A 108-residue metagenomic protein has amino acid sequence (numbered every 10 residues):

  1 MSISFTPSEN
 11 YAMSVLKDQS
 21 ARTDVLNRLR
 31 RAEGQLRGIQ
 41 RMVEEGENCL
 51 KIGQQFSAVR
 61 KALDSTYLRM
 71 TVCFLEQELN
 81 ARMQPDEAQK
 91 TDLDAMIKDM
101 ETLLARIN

Functional and structural regions predicted by a protein language model:
M1-N108: Solvent-exposed interaction patches of small proteins and small membrane subunits
